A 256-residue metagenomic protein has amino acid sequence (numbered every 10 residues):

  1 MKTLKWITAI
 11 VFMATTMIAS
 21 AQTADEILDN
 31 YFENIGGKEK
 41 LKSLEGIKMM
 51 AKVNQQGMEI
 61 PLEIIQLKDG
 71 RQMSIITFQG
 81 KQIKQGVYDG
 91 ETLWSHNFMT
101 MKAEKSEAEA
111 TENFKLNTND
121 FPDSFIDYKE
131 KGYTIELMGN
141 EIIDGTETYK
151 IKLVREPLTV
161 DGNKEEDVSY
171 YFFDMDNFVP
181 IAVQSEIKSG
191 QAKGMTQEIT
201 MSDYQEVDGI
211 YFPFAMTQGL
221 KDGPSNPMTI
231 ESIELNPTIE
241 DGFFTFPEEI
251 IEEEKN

Functional and structural regions predicted by a protein language model:
M1-A24: Bacterial Sec-dependent N-terminal signal peptides
M17, Q66, E141, F173-D174 (+1 more regions): Hydrophobic alpha-helical segments, especially N-terminal targeting/anchoring helices
Q22-I27, E33, T92-N163, G190-A192 (+2 more regions): Flexible, processing/modification-adjacent segments and terminal tails in exported/periplasmic/extracellular proteins
E26-M101, E136-L137, I142: N-terminal mature ectodomain segment of secretory-pathway/periplasmic proteins
E45-I47, K131, D167-S169: A generic structural signal for short beta-strands and their flanking turns/coil linkers
I47, T118-P122, V183-S185, I199: Short Pro/Gly-enriched beta-strand edge/turn motifs at strand-loop
I64-R71, D89-E91, A110-T111, D203-Q205 (+1 more regions): A short, sequence-level motif marking secondary-structure junctions
Q79, E147-F244: Gly/Pro-enriched, hydrophobic low-complexity segments that function as extracytoplasmic propeptides/linkers
